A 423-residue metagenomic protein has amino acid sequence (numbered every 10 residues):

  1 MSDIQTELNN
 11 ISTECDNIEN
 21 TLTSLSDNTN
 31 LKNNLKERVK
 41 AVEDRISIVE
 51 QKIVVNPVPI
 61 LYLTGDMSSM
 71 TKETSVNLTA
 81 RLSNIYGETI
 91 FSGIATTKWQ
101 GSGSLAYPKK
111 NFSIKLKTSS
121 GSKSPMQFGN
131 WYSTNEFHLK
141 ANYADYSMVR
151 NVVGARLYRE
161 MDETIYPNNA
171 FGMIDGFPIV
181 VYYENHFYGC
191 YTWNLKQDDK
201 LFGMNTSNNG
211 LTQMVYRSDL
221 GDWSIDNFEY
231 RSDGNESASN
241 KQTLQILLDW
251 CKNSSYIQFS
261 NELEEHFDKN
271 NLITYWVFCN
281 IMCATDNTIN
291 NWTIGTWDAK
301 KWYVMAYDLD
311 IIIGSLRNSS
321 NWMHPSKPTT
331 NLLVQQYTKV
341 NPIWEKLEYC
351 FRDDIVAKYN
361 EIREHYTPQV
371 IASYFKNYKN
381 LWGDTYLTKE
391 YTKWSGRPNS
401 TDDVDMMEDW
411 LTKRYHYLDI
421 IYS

Functional and structural regions predicted by a protein language model:
S2-Q51: Extended alpha-helical stalk/coiled-coil segments
I53-V153: Conserved NTP-binding catalytic cores of kinases and kinase-like/nucleotidyltransferase enzymes across multiple kinase
V58, I90-G93, G103, Y107 (+3 more regions): Middle-to-C-terminal accessory/interaction subdomains
S75, I174-V180, T288-G295: A short glycine-rich, hydrophobically flanked beta-strand micro-motif that places a catalytic Asp/Glu for divalent metal
F112-K115, E136-A141, M148, R156 (+6 more regions): Structural recognition of the beta-strand scaffold that forms the well-ordered cores of secreted hydrolase catalytic
S120-G121, Y132-A144, N169-I174, P178 (+2 more regions): Internal "kinase-insert"/substrate-recognition segments embedded within catalytic cores of ATP-dependent enzymes
P125-F128, R150-N151, Y191-W193, K200-N208 (+3 more regions): Short, solvent-exposed loop/turn and secondary-structure capping segments
A144-N169: A conserved alpha-helical element in kinase catalytic cores
